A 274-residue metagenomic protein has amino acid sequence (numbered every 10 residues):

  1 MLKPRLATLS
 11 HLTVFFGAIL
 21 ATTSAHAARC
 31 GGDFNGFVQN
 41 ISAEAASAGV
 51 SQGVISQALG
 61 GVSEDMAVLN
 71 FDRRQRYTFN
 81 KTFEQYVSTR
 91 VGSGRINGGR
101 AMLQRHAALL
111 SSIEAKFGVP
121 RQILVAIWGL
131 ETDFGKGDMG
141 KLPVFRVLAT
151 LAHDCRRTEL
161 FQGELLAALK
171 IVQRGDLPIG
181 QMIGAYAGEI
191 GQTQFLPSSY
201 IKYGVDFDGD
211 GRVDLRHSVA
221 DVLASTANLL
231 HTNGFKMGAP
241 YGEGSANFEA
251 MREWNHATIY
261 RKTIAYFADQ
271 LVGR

Functional and structural regions predicted by a protein language model:
L2-T13: Bacterial N-terminal signal peptides that target proteins for export
F15-F16, T226: Short, positively charged, low-complexity/disordered linker segments
T22-S24: N-terminal signal peptide c-region/cleavage motif recognized by signal peptidases
H26-D33: Cleaved targeting-peptide boundary
D33-Q52, S56: Mature N-terminal segment immediately following signal peptide/propeptide cleavage in secreted/periplasmic
V50-R274: Catalytic glycan-binding domains that act on GlcNAc-containing polysaccharides
